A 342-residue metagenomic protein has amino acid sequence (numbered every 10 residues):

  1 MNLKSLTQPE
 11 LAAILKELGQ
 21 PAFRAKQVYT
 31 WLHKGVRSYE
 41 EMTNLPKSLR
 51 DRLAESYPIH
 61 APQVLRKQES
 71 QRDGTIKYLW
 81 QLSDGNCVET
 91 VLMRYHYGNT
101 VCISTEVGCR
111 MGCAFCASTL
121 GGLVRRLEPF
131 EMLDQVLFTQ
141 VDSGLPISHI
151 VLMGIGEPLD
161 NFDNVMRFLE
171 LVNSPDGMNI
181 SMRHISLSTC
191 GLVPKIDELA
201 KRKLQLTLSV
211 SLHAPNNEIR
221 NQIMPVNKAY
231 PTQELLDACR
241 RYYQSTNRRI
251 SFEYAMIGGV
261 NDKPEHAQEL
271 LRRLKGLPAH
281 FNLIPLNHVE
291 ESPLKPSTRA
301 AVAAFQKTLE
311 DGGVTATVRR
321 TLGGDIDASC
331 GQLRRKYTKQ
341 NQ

Functional and structural regions predicted by a protein language model:
M1-V88, R240-R248, Y254-Q342: Auxiliary Fe-S-binding modules of radical SAM enzymes
Q27, E106, M132-Q135, Q306: Glutamine-centric residue-chemistry signal
S70, S104-T105, S118, S188 (+1 more regions): Short linear Ser/Thr-Pro motifs
Y78-S104: Helix-turn-helix/homeodomain-like alpha-helical modules used for DNA recognition and transcription-factor dimerization
R94-E131: Canonical Radical SAM [4Fe-4S] cluster-binding loop centered on the CxxxCxxC motif and its immediate flanking residues
L120-H149: Conserved alpha-helical substructure of the radical SAM core
F138-H149, G154-A316: Conserved AdoMet/S-adenosylmethionine-binding subsite of the radical SAM
